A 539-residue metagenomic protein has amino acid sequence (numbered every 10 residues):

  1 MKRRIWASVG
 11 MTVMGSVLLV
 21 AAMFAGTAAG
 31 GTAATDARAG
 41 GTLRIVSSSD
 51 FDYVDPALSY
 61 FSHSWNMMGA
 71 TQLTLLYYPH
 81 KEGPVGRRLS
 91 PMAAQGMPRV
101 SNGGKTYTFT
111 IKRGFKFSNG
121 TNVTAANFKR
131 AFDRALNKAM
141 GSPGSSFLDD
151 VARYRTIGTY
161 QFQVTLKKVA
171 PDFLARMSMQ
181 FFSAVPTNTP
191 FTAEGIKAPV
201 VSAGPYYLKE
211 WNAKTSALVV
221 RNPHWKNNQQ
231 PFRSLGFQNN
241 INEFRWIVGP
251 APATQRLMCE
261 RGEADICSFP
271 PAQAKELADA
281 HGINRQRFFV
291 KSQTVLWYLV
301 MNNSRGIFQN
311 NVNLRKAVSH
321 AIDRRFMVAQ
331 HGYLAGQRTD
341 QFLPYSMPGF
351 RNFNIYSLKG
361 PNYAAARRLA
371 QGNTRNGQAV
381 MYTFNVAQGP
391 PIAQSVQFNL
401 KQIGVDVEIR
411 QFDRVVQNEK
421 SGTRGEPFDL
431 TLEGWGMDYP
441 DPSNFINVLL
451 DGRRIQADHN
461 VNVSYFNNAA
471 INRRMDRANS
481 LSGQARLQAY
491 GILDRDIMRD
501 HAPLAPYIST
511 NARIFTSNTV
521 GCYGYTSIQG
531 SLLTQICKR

Functional and structural regions predicted by a protein language model:
D36, K316, V328, D406-E419 (+2 more regions): Extracytoplasmic/peripheral linker and loop segments enriched in polar/acidic and small residues with frequent Thr/Pro
R38, T110, G144-T189, E194 (+1 more regions): Surface-exposed binding/hinge segments that line and control ligand-binding clefts or catalytic entry sites
V46-N102, D133, V201: N-terminal lobe/hinge region of extracytoplasmic solute-binding protein
D55, F308-P348, P391-I392, I497-P506: Periplasmic-binding protein-like
P79-P84, S178-E243: Gly/Pro-rich hinge or "lid" segments in bacterial periplasmic/extracellular proteins
Y206-Y207, G336-Q371, V386-P391: Structural transition elements
W225-L277, D406: Ligand-site clamp/hinge motif
I514-R539: Long beta-strand-rich cores associated with HINT superfamily self-processing modules
